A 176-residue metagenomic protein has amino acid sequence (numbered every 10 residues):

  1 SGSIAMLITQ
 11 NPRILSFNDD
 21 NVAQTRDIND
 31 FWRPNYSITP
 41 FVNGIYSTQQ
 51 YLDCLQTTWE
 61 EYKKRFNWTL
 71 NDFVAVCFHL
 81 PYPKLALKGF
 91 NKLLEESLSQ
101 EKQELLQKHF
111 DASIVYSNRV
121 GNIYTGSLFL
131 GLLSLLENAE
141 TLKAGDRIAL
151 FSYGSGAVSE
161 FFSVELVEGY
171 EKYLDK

Functional and structural regions predicted by a protein language model:
S1, H79-K176: Claisen-condensing/thiolase-fold acyl-transfer catalytic domains that form or cleave C-C bonds in fatty acid
G2-D53, E160-K176: Condensing-enzyme catalytic core mediating Claisen C-C bond formation in acyl metabolism
I14-L15, V74-V76, R147-I148: Beta-sheet entry/capping signal
Q24-T25, Y51-K64, L98-K102: Structured alpha-helical segments in the cores of large, soluble enzyme domains
F41-L52, V76-H79, N118-N122: Hydrophobic alpha-helical scaffolding
C54, R65-G89: Long, repeat-rich segments with strong aromatic
Q56-D72, L135-T141: Phosphate/pyrophosphate-binding loops at sites that engage ATP/ADP/AMP, CoA/4′-phosphopantetheine, polyphosphate
